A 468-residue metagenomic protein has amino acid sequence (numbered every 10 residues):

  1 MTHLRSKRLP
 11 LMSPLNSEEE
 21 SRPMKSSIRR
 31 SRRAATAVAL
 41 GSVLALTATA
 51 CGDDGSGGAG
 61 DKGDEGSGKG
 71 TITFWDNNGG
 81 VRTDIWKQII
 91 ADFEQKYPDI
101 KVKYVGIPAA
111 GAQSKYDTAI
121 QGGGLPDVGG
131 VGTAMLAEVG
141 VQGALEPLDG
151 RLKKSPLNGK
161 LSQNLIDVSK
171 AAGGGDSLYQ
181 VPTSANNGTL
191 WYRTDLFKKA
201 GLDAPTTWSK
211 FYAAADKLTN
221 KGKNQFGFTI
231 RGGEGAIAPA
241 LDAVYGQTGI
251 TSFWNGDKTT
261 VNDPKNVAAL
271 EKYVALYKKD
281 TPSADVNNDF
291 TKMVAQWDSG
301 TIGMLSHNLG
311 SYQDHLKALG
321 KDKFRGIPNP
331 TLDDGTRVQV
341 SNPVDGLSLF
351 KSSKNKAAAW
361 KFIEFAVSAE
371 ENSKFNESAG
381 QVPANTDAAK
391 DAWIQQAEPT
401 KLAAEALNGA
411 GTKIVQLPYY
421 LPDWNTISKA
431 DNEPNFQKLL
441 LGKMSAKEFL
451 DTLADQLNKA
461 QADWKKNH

Functional and structural regions predicted by a protein language model:
M1-T73, Q95, D451, N458-H468: Short, low-complexity disordered leader/linker segments with a strong preference for bacterial N-terminal type II
A91-Q163, K198-T206, Q296, G300-M304 (+1 more regions): Extracytoplasmic "Venus flytrap"/periplasmic binding protein-like
A134-N187, R325-I327, Q396-A397: Hinge/lid segment of periplasmic solute-binding proteins
D149-N164, G227-G232, T248-A268, L316-L319 (+4 more regions): Short, solvent-exposed loop/beta-turn-alpha elements that line the ligand-binding surface or hinge of extracytoplasmic
G173-T183, G188, Y212-T259, I302: Extracytoplasmic/periplasmic solute-binding protein
D176, A200, E271, A275-K279 (+2 more regions): Extracytoplasmic/periplasmic substrate-recognition and gating elements
A215-K217, K258-V286: Glycine-centered hinge/linker elements that transmit conformational signals in sensory and ligand-binding systems
A404-Q456: C-terminal capping/gating helix-and-loop segments adjacent to ligand/active sites or protein-protein/ligand interfaces
